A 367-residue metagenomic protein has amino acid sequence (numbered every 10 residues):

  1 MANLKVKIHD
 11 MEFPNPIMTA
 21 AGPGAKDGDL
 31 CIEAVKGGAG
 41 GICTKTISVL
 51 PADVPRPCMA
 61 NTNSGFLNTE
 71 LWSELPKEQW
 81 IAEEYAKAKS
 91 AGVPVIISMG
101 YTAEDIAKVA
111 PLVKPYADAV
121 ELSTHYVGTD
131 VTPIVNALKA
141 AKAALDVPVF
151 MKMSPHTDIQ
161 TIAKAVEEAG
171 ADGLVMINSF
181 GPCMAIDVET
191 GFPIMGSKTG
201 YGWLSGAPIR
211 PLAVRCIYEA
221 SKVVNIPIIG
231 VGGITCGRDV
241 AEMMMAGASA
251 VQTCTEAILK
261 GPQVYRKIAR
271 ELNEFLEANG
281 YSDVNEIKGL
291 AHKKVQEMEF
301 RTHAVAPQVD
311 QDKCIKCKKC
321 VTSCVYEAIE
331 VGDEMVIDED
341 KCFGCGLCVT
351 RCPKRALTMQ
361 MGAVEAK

Functional and structural regions predicted by a protein language model:
A2-K7, G28-K89, I134: Glycine-rich, positively charged N-terminal anion/phosphate-binding segment
G22-G24, S98-A103, M153-D158, R210 (+1 more regions): Glycine-rich beta-to-alpha transition loops that act as phosphate-gripper elements at the mouths of alpha/beta enzyme
G28-E33, I106-K114, T157-A169, I217-V223 (+1 more regions): Catalytic cores of alpha/beta
T44-L50, E121-Y126, V175-C183, G233-I234 (+1 more regions): Glycine-rich phosphate-binding active-site loops on the catalytic face of alpha/beta enzymes
A52-L67, A185-Y201, M244, E256-Y281: C-terminal helical cap(s) of enzyme catalytic domains, especially alpha/beta-barrels
N63-T132: Active-site beta->alpha loop and helix N-cap motifs at the rims of alpha/beta catalytic domains
G65-N68, L122-P133, I162-K222, I226 (+1 more regions): Glycine/Thr-rich beta-alpha phosphate-binding loop at enzyme active sites
K319-V336, L347-V364: Iron-sulfur cluster-binding cysteine motifs and their immediate structural context in ferredoxin-like electron-transfer
